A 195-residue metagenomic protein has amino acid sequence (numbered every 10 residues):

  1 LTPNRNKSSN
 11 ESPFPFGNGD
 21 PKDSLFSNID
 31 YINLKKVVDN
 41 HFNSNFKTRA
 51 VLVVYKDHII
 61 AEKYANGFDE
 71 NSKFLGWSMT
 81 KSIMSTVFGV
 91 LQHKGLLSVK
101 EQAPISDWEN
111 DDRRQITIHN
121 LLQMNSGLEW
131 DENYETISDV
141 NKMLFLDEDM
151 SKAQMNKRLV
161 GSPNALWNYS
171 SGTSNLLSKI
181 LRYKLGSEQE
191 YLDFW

Functional and structural regions predicted by a protein language model:
L1-F68, L96-L97, Q123, E148: N-terminal leader/targeting segments and the immediately adjacent pre-domain N-terminus
S27-K35, F46-A50, K73-T80, D111-Q115 (+5 more regions): Solvent-exposed, acidic/flexible segments
K35, D39, K100, I118-H119 (+3 more regions): Extracytoplasmic/secreted envelope proteins and their assembly/folding machinery, especially bacterial periplasmic
T48-A50, V99-A103, E132-E135, A165-N168: Surface-exposed patches in mature extracellular/periplasmic domains of secreted proteins
D57, F74-V99, L121, L177-L181: Active-site SXXK
H58-I59, L128-E129, S174-N175: Solvent-exposed loop/turn segments at secondary-structure junctions within structured extracellular/periplasmic domains
E62-K73, E135-W195: Catalytic-site signature segments of enzymes, centered on catalytic residues
H93-E129, N133, N156-L159, L185-W195: Active-site helix/loop module of the DD-peptidase/beta-lactamase fold, centered on the serine-lysine SxxK catalytic
